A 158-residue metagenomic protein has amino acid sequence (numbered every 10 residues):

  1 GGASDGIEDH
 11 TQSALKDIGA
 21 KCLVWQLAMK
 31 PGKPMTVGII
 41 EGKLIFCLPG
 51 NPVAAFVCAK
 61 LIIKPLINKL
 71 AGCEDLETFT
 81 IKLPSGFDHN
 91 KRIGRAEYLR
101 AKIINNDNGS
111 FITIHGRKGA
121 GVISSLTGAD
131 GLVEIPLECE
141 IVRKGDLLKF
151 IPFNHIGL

Functional and structural regions predicted by a protein language model:
G1-A14: Glycine-rich beta-strand-to-loop/alpha-helix junction loops that act as flexible
A14-L158: Flexible glycine/proline-rich
